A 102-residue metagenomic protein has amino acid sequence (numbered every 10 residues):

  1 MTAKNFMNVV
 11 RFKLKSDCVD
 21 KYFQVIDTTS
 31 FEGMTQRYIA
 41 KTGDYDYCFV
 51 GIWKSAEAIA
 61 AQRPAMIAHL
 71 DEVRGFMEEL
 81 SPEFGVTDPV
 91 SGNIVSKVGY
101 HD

Functional and structural regions predicted by a protein language model:
M1-M7, R11-K13, T35-C48, V73-D102: Glycine-rich beta-strand-turn "strand-cap" elements at beta-sheet edges
K4, S30-M34, A56: Helix-centric, low-specificity signal for extended rod-like, repetitive segments
F6, S16, Y22-F23, Y47 (+1 more regions): Low-complexity, intrinsically disordered short peptide segments enriched in small/polar/basic residues
R11-Y38, I67-E72: Short amphipathic alpha-helical segments
D17, D44, E57: Short alpha-helical
D20, S55-A65: Short amphipathic alpha-helices within nucleic acid-binding modules
I52: Sensory beta-strand/linker motifs that couple input domains to effectors
